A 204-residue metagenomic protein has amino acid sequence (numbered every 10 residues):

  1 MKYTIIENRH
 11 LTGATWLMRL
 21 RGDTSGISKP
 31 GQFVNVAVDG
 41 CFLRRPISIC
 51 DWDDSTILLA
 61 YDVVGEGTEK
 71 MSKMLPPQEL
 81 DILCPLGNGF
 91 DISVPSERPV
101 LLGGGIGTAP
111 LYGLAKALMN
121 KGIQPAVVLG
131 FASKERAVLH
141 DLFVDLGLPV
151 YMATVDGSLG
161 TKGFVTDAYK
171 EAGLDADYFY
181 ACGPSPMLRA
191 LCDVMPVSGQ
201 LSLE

Functional and structural regions predicted by a protein language model:
K2-Q78: Ferredoxin-reductase
E66-E204: FNR/FR-type flavoprotein reductase catalytic core
